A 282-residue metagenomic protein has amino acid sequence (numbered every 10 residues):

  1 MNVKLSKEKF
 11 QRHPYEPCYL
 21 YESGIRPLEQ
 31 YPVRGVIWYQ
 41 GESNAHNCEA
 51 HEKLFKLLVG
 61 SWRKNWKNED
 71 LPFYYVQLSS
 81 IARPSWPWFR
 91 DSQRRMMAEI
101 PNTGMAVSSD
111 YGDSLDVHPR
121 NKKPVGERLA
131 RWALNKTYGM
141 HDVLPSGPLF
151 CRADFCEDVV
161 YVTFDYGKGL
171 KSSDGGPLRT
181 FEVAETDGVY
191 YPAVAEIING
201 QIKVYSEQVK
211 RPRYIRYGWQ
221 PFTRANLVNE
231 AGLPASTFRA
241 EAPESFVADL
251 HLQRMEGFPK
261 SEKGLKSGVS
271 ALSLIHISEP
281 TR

Functional and structural regions predicted by a protein language model:
M1-G264, G268: Cell-envelope and extracellular/periplasmic
L272-R282: Residue-level detector of conserved catalytic or cofactor/ligand-binding positions in enzyme active sites
